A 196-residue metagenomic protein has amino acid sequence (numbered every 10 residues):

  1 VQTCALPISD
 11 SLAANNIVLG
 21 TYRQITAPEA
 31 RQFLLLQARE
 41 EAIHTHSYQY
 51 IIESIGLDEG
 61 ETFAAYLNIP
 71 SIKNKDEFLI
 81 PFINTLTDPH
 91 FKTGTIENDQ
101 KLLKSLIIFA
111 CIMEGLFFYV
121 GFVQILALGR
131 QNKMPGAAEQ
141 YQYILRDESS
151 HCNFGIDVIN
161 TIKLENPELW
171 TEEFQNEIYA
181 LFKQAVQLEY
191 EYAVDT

Functional and structural regions predicted by a protein language model:
T3-L6: Short, small-residue-biased leader/transition segments that mark boundaries at the very start of proteins
S9-I17, H44-S47, F117-Q124, H151-G155: Amphipathic, well-ordered alpha-helical segments in soluble domains
A13-F33, V120-A137: Helix-loop segments that flank and shape redox-cofactor active sites
L19-F91: Long, hydrophobic, well-ordered secondary-structure blocks that form the structural core and pocket-lining surfaces
R31-L36, L103-F109, A138-Q142: Transmembrane alpha-helices of multi-pass eukaryotic membrane proteins
A65-Q131, S149: All-alpha helical catalytic cores of prenyl diphosphate-utilizing isoprenoid enzymes
F118-A127, M134-I144, H151-I162: Active-site-proximal binding-pocket segments
Y143-R146, D157-T196: C-terminal, helix-dominated tail/subdomain
